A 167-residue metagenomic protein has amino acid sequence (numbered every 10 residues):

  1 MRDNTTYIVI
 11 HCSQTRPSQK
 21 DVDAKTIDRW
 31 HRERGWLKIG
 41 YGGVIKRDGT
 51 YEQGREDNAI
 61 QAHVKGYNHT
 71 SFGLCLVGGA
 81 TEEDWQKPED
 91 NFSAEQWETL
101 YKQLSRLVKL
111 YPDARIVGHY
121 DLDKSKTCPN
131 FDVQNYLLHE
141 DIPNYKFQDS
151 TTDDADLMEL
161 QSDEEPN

Functional and structural regions predicted by a protein language model:
M1-A59: Short, conserved "active-site rim" segments that organize catalytic pockets and cofactor/ligand binding
M1-S13, P17, R47-Y51, Y67-T70 (+1 more regions): Basic/polar, cationic surfaces and motifs that engage anionic cell-wall and phosphate/carboxylate ligands
N58-K65, S105: Short amphipathic alpha-helices and their capping/turn segments at secondary-structure boundaries
L74: Ligand-binding face of N-terminal immunoglobulin V-set domains in extracellular IgSF glycoproteins
